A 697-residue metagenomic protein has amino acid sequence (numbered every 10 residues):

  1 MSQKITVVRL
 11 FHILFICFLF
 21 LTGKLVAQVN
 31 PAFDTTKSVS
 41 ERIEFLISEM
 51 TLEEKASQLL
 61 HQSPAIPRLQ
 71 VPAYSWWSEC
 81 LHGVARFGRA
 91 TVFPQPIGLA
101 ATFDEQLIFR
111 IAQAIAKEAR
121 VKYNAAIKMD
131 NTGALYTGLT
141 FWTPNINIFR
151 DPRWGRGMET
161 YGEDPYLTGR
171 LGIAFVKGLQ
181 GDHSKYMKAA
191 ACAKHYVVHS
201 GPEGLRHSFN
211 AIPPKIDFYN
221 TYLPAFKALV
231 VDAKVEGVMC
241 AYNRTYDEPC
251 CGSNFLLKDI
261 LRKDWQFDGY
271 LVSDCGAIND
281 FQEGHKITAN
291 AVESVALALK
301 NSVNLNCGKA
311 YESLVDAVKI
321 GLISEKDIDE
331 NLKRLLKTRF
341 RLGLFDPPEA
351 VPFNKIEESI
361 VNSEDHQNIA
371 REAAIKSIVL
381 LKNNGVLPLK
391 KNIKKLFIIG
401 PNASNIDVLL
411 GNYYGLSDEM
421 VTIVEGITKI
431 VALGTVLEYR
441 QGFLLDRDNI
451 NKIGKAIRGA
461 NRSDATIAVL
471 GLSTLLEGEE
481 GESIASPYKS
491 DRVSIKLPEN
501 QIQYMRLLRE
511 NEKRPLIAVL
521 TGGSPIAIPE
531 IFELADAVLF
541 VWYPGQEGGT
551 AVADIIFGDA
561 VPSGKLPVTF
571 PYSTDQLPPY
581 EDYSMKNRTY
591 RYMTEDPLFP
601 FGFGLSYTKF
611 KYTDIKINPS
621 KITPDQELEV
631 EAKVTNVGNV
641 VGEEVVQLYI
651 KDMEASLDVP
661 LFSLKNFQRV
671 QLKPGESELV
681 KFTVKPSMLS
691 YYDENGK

Functional and structural regions predicted by a protein language model:
M1-V29: Bacterial Sec-dependent N-terminal signal peptides
A27-K697: Glycoside hydrolase catalytic-domain context in secreted enzymes
